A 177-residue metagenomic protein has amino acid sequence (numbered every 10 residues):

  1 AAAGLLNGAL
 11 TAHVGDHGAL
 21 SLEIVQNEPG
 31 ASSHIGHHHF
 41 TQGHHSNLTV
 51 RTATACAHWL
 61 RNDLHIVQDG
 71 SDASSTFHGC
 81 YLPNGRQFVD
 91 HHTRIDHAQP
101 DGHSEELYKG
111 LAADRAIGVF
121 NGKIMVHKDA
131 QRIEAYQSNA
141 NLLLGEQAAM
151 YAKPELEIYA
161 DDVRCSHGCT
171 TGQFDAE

Functional and structural regions predicted by a protein language model:
A1-E177: Conserved beta-strand/loop scaffold segments within soluble protein domains that form the structured core and edges
